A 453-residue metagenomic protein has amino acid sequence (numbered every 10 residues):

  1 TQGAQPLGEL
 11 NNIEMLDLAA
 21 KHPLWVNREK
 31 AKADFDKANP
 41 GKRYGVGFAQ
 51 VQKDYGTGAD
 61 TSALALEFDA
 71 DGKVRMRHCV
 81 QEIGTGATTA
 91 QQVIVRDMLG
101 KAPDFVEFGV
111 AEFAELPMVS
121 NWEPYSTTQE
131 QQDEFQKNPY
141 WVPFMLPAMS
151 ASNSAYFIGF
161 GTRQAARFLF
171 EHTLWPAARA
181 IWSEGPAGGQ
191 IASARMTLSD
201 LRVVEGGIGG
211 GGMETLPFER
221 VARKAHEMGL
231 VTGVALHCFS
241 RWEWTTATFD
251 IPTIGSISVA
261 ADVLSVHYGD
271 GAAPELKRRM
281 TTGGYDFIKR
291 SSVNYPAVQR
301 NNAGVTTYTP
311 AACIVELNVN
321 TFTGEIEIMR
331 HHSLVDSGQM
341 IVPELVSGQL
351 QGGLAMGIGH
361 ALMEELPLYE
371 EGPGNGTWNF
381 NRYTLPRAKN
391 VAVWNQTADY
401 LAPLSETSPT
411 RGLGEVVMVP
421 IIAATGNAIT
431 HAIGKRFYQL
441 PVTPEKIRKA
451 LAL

Functional and structural regions predicted by a protein language model:
T1-K42, V46, K53, I94-L453: C-terminal catalytic domains of large/alpha subunits in multi-subunit enzymes
G45-A70, H78, T307: Conserved beta-alpha junction segments in alpha/beta enzyme cores
A70-M76, E406-R411: Glycine/charged-rich beta-loop-alpha catalytic/anionic-binding loops adjacent to active sites
K73-H78, I328-R330: Short, aliphatic-rich beta-strand segments
Q81: Gly/Ser-rich, acidic/histidine-flanked active-site/gating loops
